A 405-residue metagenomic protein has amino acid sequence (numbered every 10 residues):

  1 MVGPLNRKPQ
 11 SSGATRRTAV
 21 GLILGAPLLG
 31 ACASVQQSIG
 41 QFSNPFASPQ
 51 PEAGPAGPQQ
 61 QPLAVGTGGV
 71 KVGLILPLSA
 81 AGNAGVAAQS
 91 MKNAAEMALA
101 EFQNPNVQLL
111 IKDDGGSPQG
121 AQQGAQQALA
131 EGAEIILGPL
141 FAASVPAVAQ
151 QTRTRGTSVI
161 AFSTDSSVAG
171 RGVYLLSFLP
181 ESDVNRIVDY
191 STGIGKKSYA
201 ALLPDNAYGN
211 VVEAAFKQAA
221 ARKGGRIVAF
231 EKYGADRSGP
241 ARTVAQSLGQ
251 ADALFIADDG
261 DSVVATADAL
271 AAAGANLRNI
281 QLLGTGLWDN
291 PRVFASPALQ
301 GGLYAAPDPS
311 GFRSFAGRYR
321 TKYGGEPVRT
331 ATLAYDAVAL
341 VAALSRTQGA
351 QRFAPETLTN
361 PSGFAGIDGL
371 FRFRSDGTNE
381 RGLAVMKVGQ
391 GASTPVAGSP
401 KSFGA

Functional and structural regions predicted by a protein language model:
M1-A31: N-terminal secretory signal peptides
A33-Q36: Bacterial signal peptide processing site
Q89-S90, E101-S167: Beta-alpha junction/loop-to-helix N-cap segments that form part of ligand/metal-binding clefts
A128-L140, I160-F162, A200-L203, Q250-V263 (+2 more regions): Periplasmic-binding protein-like
S158-I160, S167-D189, F230-E231, A298-D308: Short beta-strand elements at the ligand-binding edges of bilobed clamshell
L175-K232: An alpha-beta-alpha
A251, G260, V264-Y335, Q348-G349: Extracellular/periplasmic periplasmic-binding protein-like sensory domains
Y323-P395: Segments of small-molecule ligand-sensing domains
